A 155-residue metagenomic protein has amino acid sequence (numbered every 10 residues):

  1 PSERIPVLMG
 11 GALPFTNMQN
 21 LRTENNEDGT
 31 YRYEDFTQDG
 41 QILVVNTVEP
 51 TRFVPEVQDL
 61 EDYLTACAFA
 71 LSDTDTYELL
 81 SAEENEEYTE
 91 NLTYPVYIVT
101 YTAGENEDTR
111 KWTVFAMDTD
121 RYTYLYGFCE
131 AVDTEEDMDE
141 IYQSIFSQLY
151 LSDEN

Functional and structural regions predicted by a protein language model:
P1-R4, E27-Y31, E90-T100: Short, hydrophobic/aromatic-rich segments at coil-to-beta transitions
L8-A66: Secretory pathway targeting signatures of secreted, lumenal, and periplasmic proteins
Q19, Y122-N155: Surface-exposed amphipathic alpha-helical segments
N26-D28, Q38, N106, T119-R121 (+1 more regions): Short strand-connecting beta-turns/loops that link adjacent beta-strands
T30-D35, T109-T119: Short, surface-exposed beta-strand/loop micro-motifs that present aromatic residues
P50-R52, E105, A131-T134: Solvent-exposed loop/turn segments at secondary-structure junctions within structured extracellular/periplasmic domains
D59-C67, M138-I145: Stable alpha-helical elements in mature extracytoplasmic
C67-F115: Signature of long, low-cysteine stretches enriched in small and polar/charged residues
